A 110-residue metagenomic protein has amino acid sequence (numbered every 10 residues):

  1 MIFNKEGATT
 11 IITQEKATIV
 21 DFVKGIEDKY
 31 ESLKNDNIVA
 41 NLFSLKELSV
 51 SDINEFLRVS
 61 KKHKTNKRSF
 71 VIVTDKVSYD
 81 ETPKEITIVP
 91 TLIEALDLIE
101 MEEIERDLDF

Functional and structural regions predicted by a protein language model:
M1-D28, S44: STAS-typified acidic loop motif
M1-T9, I19, T74-F110: STAS-like cytosolic regulatory interaction modules
A8-T10, N35-A40, K67-V71: Hydrophobic beta-strand segments of well-ordered beta-sheets in folded domains
V23-E55: Short, glycine-/small-residue-enriched flexible loop/hinge segments at domain edges that mediate gating
D28, L57-K61, E100: Surface-exposed alpha-helical segments enriched in charged/polar residues
L33-K34, T65, L108-F110: Short helix-terminating capping/connector loops at secondary-structure junctions
N54-L57, V71, I93: A generic structural signal for well-ordered alpha-helical surface patches
S60-T82: Short aromatic-glycine-(Arg/Gly/Cys) micro-motifs in beta-strand/loop hairpins
